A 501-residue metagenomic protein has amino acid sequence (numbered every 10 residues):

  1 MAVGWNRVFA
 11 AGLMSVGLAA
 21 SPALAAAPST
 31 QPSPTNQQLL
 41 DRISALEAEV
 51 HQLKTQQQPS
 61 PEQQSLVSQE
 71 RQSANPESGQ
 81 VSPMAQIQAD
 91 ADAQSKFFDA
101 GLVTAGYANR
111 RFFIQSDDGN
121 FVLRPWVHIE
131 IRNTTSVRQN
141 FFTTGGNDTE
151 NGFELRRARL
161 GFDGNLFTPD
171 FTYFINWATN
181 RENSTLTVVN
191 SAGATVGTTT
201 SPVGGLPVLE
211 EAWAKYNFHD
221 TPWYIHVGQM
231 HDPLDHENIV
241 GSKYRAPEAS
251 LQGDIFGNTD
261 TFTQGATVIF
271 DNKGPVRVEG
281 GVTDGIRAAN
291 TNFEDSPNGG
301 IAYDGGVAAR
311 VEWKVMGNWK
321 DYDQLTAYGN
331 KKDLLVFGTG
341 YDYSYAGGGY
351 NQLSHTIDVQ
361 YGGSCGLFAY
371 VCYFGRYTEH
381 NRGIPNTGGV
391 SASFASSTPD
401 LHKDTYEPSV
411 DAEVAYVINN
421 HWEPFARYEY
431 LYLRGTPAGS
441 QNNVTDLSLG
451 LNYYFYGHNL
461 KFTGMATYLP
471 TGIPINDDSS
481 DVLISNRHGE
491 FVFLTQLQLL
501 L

Functional and structural regions predicted by a protein language model:
M1-G12: Bacterial N-terminal signal peptides that target proteins for export
A10-A20: Bacterial N-terminal signal peptides
P22-E130, R138-F142, P275, L501: N-terminal periplasmic/intermembrane-space "pro-region" immediately following the signal or transit peptide
A100, Y107-A288, I301-W319, D323-K331 (+3 more regions): Outer membrane beta-barrel
G146, S191-P202, G329-L501: Outer-membrane beta-barrel pore domains
T200-S201, I255, F293-N298, Y341-S344: Active-site rim elements
N298-A302, Y350-Q352: Interfacial loop-to-helix transition and helix-capping segments at the boundaries of transmembrane helices
